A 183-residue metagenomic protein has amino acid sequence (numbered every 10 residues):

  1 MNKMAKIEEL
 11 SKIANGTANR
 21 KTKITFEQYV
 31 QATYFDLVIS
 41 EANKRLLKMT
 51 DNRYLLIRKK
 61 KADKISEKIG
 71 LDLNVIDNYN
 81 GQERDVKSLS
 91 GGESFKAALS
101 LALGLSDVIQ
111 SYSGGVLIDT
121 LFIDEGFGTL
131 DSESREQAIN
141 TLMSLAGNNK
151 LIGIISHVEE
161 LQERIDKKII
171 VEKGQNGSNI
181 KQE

Functional and structural regions predicted by a protein language model:
M1-E183: Terminal ABC-like ATPase head and other globular end-domains that cap long coiled-coil arms in SMC/Rad50/SbcC-family
